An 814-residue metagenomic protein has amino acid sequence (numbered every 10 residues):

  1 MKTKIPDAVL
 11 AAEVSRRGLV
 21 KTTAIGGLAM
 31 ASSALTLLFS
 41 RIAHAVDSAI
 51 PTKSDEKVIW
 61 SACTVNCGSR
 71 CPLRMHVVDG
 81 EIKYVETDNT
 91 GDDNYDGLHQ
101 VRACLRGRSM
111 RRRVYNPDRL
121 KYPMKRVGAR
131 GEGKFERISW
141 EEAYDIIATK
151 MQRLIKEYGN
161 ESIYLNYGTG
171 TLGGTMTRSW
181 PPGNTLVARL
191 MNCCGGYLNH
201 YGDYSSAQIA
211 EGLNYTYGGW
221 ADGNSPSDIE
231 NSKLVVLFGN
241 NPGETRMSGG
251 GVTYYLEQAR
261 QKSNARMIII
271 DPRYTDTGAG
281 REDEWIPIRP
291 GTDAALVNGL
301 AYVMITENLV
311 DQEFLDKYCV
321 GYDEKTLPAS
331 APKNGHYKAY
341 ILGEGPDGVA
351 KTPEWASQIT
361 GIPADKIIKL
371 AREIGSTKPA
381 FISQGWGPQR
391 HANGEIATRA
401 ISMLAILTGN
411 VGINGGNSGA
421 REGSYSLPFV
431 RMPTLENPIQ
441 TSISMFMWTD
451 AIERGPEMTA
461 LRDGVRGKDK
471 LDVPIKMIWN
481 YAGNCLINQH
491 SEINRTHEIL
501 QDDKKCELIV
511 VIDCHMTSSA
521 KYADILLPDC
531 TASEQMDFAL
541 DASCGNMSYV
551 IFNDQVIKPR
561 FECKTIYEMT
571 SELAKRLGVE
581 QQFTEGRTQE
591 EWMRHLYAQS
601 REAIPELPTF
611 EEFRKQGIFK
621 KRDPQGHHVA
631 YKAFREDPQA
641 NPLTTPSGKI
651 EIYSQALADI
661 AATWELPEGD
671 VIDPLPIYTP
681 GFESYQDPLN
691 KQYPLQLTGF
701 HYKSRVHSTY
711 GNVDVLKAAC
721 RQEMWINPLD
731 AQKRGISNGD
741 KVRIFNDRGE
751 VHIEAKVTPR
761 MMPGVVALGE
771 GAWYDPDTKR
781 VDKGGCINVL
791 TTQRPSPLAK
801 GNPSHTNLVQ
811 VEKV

Functional and structural regions predicted by a protein language model:
K2-D7, P182-I270, T277, A295 (+3 more regions): Extended redox/cofactor-interaction regions of prokaryotic respiratory oxidoreductases
K2-L309, G335, E354, A460 (+5 more regions): N-terminal export/assembly segments and adjacent metallocofactor-ligating motifs of anaerobic energy-metabolism
G168-T169, K317-V320, I374, N417-L427 (+2 more regions): A glycine-rich phosphate-binding loop feature that marks nucleotide/adenosyl-phosphate handling sites
R273-T377: Long, well-ordered, tryptophan-enriched scaffold segments
E282-I288, S548-P559: Short beta-alpha connecting loops at secondary-structure transitions that line or flank enzyme active sites
K333-N334, K338-R454: Active-site phosphate/pyrophosphate-binding segments
E507-L508, Q555-A574: Phosphate/diphosphate-binding loops
I566-Q616, S708-Y710, D714-W725, L729-V814: Long, contiguous, secondary-structure-rich segments that constitute the structural scaffold of globular domains
